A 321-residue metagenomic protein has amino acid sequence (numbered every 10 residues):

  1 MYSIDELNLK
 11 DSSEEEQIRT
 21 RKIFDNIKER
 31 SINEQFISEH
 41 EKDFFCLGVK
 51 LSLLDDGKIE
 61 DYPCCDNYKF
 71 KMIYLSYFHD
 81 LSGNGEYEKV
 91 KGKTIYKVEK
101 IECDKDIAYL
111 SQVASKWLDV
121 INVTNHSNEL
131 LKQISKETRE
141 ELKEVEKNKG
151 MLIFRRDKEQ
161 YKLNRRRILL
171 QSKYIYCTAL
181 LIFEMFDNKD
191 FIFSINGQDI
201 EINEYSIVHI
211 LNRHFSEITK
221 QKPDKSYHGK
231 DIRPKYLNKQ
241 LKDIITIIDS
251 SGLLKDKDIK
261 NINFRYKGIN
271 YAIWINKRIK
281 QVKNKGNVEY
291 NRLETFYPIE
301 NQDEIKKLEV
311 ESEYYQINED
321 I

Functional and structural regions predicted by a protein language model:
M1-I321: Ribonuclease/tRNase effector modules and their secretory precursors
